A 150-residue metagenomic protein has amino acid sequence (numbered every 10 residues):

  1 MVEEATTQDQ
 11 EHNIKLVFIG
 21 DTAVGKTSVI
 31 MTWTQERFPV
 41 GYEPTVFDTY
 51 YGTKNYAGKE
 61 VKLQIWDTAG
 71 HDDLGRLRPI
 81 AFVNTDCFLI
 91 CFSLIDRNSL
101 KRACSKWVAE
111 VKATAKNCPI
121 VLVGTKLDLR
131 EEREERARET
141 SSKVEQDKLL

Functional and structural regions predicted by a protein language model:
E3-I19, S28-E36, T49-L150: Ras-like small GTPase catalytic G-domain
T22: The conserved Walker
G25: Conserved glycine(s) of the Walker
Q35-E43: Post-Walker A helix-loop "phosphate-sensing" segment adjacent to the P-loop in P-loop NTPases
V46: ATP-binding glycine-rich phosphate-binding loop
